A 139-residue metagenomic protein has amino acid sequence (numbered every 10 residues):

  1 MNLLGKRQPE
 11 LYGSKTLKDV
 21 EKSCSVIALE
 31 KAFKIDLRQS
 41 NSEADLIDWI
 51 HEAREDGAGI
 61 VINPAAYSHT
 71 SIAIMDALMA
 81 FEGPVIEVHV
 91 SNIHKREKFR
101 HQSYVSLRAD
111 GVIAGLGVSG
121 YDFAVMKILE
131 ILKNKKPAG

Functional and structural regions predicted by a protein language model:
M1, A65-S68, S91-I93: Short glycine-rich anion-binding loops that position phosphate/pyrophosphate groups of nucleotides and phosphorylated
M1-E10: Short glycine-rich His-centered loop
P9-L29: Short catalytic helix/loop segments, enriched in acidic residues and glycine and frequently bearing histidine
K34-A44: Short beta->alpha junction loops
D36-L37, I86, H94-G139: Short, glycine-/small-residue-rich phosphate/pyrophosphate-handling segment
D45-W49: Short acidic active-site motifs
E52, S71-E82: Short Gly/Thr/Asp-enriched flexible loops that form oxyanion-binding sites at enzyme active sites
A53-I60: Short acidic/histidine-rich motifs immediately flanking catalytic phosphotransfer sites in two-component signaling
